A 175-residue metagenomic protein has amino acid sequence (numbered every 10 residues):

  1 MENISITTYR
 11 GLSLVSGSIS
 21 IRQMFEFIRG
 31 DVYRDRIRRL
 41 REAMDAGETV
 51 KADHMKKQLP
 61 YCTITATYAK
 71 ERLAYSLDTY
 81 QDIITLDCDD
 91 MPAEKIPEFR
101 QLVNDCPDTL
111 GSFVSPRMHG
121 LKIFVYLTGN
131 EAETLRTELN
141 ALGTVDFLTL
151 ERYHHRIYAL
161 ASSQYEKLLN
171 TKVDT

Functional and structural regions predicted by a protein language model:
M1-D82: DNA replication initiation on ssDNA origins
E2-L14, R72-E94, T128-T175: DNA replication initiation modules
M44-E48, V103-P107, A161-L169: Hydrophobic, Leu/Ile/Phe/Ala-enriched alpha-helical segments that form helix-helix packing faces
K70-A74, R100, L110: Short secondary-structure capping micro-motifs at structural edges
D82, F99, D108, R117-H119 (+1 more regions): Generic hydrophobic, aliphatic-rich segments that mediate packing or membrane embedding
L86, N104, L110-L139: Histidine-centered divalent-metal-coordination microenvironment in nucleic-acid enzymes
M91-D108: Short amphipathic alpha-helix segments
